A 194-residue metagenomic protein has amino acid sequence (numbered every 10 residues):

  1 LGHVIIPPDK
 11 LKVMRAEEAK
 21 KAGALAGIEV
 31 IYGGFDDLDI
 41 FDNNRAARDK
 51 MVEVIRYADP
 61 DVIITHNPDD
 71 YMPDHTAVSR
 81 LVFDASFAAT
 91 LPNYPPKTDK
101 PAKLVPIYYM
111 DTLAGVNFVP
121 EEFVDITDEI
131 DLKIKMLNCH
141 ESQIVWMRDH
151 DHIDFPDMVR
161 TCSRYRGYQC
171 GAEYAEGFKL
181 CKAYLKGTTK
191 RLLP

Functional and structural regions predicted by a protein language model:
L1-A58, K179, R191: Active-site rim/loop-helix segments in enzyme catalytic domains that contact anionic ligands
D42-P194: Metal-dependent de-N-acetylase/amidase catalytic core
